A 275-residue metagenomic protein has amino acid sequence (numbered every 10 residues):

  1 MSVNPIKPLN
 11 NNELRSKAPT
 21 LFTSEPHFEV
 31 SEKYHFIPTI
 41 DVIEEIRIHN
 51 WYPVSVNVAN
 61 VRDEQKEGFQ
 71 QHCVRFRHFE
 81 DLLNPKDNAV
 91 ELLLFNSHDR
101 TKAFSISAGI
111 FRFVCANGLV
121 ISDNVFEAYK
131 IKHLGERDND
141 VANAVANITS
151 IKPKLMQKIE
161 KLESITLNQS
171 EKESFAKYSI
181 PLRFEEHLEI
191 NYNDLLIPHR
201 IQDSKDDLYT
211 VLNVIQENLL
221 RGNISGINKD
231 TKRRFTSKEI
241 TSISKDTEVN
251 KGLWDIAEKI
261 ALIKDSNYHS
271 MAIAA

Functional and structural regions predicted by a protein language model:
M1-I37, E44, I48, L253 (+3 more regions): Intrinsically disordered, low-complexity regulatory segments
S2-V3, E80-A275: Intrinsically disordered, low-complexity regions enriched in serine/threonine
F28-V30, I48, V56, V145-I148: A broad "ordered helical/assembly scaffold" signature
V42-I43, R47-W51, L82: Compact, well-ordered interaction domains used in eukaryotic information-processing assemblies
N50-H78: A short acidic/basic microdomain associated with nuclease active sites
